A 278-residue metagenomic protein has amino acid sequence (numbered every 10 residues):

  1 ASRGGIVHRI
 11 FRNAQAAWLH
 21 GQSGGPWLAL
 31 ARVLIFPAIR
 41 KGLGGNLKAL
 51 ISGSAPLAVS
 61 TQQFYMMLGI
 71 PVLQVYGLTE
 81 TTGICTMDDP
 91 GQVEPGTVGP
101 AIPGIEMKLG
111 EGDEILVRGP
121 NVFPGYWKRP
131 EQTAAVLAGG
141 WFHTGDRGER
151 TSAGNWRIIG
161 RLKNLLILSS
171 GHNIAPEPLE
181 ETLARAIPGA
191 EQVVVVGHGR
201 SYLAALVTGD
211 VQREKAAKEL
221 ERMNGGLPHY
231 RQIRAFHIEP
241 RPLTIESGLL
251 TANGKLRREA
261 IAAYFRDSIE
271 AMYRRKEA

Functional and structural regions predicted by a protein language model:
A1-K48, L203, T208-L227, P240: Alpha-helical "lid/cap" subdomains adjacent to substrate-binding clefts that gate access and reposition the ligand
A31-W156, L162-L165, L179-G189: Conserved AMP-binding/adenylate-forming
R32, F36, Q62, I159 (+6 more regions): Hydrophobic face of alpha-helices
L109, G119, P124-G125, R147-R231 (+1 more regions): AMP-binding/adenylate-forming catalytic core of the ANL superfamily
E239-F265: Flexible lysine-rich "adenylation lid" loop at the C-terminal edge of ANL adenylation domains
A263-A278: Acidic/polar alpha-helix N-cap and adjacent early helical turns within long charge-rich amphipathic helices/linkers
